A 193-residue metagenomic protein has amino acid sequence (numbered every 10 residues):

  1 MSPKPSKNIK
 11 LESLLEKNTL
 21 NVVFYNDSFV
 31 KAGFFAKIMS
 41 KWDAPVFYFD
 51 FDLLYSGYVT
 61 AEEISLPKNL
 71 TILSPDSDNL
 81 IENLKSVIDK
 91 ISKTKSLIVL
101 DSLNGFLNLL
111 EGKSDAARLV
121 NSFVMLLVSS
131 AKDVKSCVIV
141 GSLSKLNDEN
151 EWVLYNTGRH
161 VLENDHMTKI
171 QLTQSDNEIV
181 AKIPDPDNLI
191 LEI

Functional and structural regions predicted by a protein language model:
M1-N18: Pre-Walker A adenine-sensing motif
L15-K17, L66, S102-N108: Short, basic/glycine-rich phosphate-binding loops at helix/coil junctions that contact nucleotide phosphates
E16-V87: Conserved P-loop
V22, L97-D101, I139: Structural motif
L53-Y55, D76-D78, N104-G105, S144-N147 (+1 more regions): Conserved nucleotide-binding/hydrolysis micro-motifs of P-loop NTPases
V59, L109-E111, E149-V153: Short, well-ordered secondary-structure micro-motifs
P75-V134: Phosphate-binding/switch loop-helix module in NTP-utilizing enzymes
D133-I193: Phosphate-binding/switch region of NTP-binding enzymes
